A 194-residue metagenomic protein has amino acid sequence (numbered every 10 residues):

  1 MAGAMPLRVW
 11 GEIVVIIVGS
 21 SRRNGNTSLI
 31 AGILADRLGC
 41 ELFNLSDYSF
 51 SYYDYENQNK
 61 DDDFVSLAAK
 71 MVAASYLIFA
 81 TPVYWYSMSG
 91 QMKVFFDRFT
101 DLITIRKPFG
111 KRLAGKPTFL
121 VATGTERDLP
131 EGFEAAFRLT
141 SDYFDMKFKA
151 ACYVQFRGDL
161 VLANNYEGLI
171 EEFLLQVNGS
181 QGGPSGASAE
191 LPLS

Functional and structural regions predicted by a protein language model:
M1-F109, V161, E167-S194: N-terminal beta1-alpha1-beta2 submodule of the flavodoxin-like/Rossmannoid cofactor-binding fold
G19-S21, L45, A122-T125, Y153: Cofactor-binding loop segments of dinucleotide-utilizing enzymes, especially the Rossmann-like FAD- and NAD(P)+-binding
E41-D47, M146-Y153: Short beta-strand elements in bilobed, periplasmic/extracellular small-molecule ligand-binding domains
L113-K149: Short, glycine-/small-residue-rich phosphate/pyrophosphate-handling segment
R127-D128, L160-L162: A generic structural signal for short coil/turn motifs at secondary-structure boundaries
V154-D159: A short, acidic, flexible beta-alpha connecting loop/helix-capping segment that sits on the rim of active
